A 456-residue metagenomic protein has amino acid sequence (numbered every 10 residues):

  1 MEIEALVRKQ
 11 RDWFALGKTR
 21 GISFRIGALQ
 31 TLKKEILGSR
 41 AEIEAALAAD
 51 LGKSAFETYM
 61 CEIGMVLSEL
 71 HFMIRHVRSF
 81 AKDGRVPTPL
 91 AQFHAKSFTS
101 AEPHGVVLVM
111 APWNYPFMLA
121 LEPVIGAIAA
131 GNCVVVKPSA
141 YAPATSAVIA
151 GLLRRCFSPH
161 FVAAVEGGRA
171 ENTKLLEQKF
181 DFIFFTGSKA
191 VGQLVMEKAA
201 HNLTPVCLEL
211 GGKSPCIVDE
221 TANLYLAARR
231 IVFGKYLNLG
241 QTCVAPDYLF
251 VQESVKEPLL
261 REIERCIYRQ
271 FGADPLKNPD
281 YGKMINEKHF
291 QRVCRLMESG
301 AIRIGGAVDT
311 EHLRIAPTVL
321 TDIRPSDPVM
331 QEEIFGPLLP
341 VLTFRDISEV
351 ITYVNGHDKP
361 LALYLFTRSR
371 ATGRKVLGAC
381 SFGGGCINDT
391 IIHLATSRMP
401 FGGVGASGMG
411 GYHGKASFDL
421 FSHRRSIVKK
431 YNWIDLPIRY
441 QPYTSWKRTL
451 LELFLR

Functional and structural regions predicted by a protein language model:
M1-F98: N-terminal Rossmann-like NAD(P)+-binding subdomain of aldehyde/semialdehyde dehydrogenases
I3, I22, R40, L224 (+3 more regions): Residues at or immediately preceding the N-termini of alpha-helices
K18, K33-I36, R40, L51 (+13 more regions): Structural signal for hydrophobic packing residues in well-ordered secondary-structure cores of soluble enzyme domains
R20-G21, I217, Y268, R314-R456: Conserved C-terminal structural/oligomerization subdomain of aldehyde/semialdehyde dehydrogenase
R25, L70, G131, V162 (+7 more regions): Residue-level signal for inorganic ion chemistry
L90-L226, E264, F344: Rossmann-like NAD(P) dinucleotide-binding subdomain of oxidoreductase/dehydrogenase enzymes
F157, A190-R324, I387, R448-T449 (+1 more regions): ALDH superfamily catalytic-core signature
